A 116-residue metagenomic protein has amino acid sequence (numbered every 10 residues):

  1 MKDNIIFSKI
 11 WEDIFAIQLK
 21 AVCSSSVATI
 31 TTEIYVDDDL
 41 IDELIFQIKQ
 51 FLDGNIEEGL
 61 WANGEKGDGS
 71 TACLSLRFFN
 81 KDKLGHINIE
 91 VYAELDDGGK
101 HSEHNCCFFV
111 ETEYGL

Functional and structural regions predicted by a protein language model:
M1-I6, T71-R77: Short small/polar-residue motifs
M1-S25, I30, I34, D39 (+1 more regions): Charged, alpha-helix-forming regions
D3, I17-A21, G59, E65 (+2 more regions): One face of beta-strands
W11-Q18, S75-K100: Intrinsic, low-complexity N-terminal interaction/targeting segments
C23, C73, C106-C107: Generic recognition of cysteine residues
V27-G69: Short, well-structured hydrophobic secondary-structure segments
V27-T29, D38-L40, D82-L84, L95-D97 (+1 more regions): Residues that cap or initiate secondary-structure elements
L95-L116: Mixed-charge, glycine-accented linear interaction segment located at domain edges/termini
